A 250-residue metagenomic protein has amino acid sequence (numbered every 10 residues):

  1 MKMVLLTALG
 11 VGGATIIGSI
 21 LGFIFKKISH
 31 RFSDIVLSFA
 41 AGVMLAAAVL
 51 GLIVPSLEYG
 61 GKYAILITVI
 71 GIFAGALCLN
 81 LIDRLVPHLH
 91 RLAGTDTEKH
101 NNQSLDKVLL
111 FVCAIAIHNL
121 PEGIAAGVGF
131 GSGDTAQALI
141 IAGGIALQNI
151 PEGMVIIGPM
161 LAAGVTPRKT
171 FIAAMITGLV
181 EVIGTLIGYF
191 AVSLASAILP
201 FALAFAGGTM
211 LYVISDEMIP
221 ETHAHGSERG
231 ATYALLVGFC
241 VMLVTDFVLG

Functional and structural regions predicted by a protein language model:
M1-G250: Intrinsically disordered, metal-sensing/regulatory segments
